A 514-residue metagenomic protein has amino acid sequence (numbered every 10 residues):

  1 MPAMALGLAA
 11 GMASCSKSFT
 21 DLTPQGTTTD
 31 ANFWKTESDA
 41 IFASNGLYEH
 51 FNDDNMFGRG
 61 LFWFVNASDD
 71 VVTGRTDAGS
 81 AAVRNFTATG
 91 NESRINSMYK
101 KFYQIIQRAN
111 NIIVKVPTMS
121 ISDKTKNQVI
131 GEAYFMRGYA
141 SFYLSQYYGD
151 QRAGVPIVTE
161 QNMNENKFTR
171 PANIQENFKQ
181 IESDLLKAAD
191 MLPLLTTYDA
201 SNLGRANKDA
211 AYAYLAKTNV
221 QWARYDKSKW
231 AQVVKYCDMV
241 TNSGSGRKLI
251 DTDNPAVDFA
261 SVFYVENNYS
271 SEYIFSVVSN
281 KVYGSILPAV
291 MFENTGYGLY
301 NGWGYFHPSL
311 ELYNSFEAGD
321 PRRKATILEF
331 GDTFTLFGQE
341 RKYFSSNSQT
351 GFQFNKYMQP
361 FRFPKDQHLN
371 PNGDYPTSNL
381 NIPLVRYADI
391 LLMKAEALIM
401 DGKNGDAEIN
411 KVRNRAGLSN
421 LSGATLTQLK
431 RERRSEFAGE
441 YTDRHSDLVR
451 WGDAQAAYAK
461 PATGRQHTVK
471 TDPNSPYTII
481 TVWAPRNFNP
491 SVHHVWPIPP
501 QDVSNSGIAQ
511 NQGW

Functional and structural regions predicted by a protein language model:
M1-P24, S446: Bacterial Sec-dependent N-terminal signal peptides
S14-S16, V72, F102-I105, Q180 (+4 more regions): Long, intrinsically disordered, low-complexity segments
S16-G79, A153-V155, F178, L186-K187 (+2 more regions): An aromatic- and glycine-enriched ligand-binding surface/loop that stacks and positions planar moieties
E37-N45, E49-N52, T76-Y148, F168-N177 (+5 more regions): Conserved, well-structured interaction surfaces
T125-G131, Y198-A211, S422: A glycine-rich, coil/turn loop motif that links secondary-structure elements
Y148-Q175, K227-A231: Short coil/linker segments at helix-helix boundaries
E317-R386: Flexible, polar/acidic helix-loop-strand segments at domain edges
